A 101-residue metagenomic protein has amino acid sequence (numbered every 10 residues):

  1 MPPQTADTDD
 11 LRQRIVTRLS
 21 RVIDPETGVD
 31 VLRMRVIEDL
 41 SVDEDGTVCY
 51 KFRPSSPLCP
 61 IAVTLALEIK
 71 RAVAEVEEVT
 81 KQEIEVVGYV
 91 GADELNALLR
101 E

Functional and structural regions predicted by a protein language model:
M1-E101: Domain-level signature for proteins that mediate thiol-based redox and metal-cofactor handling
